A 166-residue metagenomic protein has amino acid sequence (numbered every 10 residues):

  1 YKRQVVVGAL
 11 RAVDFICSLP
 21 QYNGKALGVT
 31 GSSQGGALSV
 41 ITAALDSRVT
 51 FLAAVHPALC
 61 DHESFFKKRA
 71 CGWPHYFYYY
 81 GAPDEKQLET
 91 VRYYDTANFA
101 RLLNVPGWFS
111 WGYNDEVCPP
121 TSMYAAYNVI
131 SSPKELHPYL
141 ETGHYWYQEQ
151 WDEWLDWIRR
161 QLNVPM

Functional and structural regions predicted by a protein language model:
K2-P20: Alpha/beta-hydrolase active-site loop
C17, T30, G36-S47, L52 (+1 more regions): Short glycine-enriched nucleophile-adjacent loop and the immediately C-terminal alpha-helix near the catalytic center
Q21-S33: Alpha/beta-hydrolase fold nucleophile elbow
V40-D84, P138, W146-E149: Hydrolase active-site cap/lid region
L102-L103, F109-W111, D115: Short beta-strand/loop motif that positions the catalytic acidic residue of the alpha/beta-hydrolase fold
V105, P119-N128: Short alpha-helix in the alpha/beta-hydrolase fold that links the catalytic acid
Y113-C118, H144-Y145: Acidic catalytic loop of the alpha/beta-hydrolase fold
Y124-M166: C-terminal catalytic histidine-bearing segment of alpha/beta-hydrolase fold enzymes
